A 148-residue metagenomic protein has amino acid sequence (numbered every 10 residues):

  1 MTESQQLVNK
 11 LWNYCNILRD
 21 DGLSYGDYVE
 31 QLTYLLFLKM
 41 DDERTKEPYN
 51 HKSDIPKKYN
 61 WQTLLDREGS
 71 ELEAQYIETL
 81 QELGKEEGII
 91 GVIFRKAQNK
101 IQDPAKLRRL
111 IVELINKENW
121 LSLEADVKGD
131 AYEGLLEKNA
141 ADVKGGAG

Functional and structural regions predicted by a protein language model:
M1-G148: Non-catalytic, mostly N-terminal accessory regions of nucleic-acid modification and defense proteins
